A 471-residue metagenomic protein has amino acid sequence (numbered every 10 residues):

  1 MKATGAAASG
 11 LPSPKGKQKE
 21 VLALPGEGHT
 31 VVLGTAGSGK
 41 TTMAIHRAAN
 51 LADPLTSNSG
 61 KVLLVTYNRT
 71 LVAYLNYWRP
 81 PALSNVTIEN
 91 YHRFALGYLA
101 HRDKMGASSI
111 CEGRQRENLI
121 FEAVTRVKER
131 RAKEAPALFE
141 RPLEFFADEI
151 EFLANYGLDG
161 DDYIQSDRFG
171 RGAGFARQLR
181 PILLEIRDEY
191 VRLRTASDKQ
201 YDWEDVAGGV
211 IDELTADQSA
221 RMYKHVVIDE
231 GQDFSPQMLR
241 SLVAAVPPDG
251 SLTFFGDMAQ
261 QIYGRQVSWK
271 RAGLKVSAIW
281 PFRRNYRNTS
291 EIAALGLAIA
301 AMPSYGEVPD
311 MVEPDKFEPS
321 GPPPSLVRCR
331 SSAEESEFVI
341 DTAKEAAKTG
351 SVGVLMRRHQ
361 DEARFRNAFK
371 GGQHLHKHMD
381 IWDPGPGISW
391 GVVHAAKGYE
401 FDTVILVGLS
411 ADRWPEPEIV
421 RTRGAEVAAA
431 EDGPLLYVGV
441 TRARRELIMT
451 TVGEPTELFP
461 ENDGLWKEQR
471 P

Functional and structural regions predicted by a protein language model:
M1-P12: A short, basic N-terminal segment
L11-P12, G16, E20, T30-D53 (+11 more regions): Conserved helicase motor core of SF1/SF2 NTP-dependent helicases
M105-L179: ATP-hydrolysis module of ASCE/P-loop NTPase motor domains, specifically the Walker B Asp-Glu catalytic pair
A137-F139, Y201-E204: Short glycine-rich, low-complexity/disordered patches
R141-E149, I182, I186, V206 (+1 more regions): Residue-level detector of well-ordered alpha-helical segments, enriched for hydrophobic/aromatic packing positions
